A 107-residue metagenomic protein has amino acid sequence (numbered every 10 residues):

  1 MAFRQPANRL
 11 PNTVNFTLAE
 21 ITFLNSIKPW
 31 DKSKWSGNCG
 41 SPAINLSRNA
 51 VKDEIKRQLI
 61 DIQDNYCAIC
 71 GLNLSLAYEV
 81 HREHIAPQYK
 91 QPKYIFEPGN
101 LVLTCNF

Functional and structural regions predicted by a protein language model:
A2-I69, Q91-I95: Short, charged surface segments at domain edges that flank catalytic/cofactor-binding sites
A68, L103-N106: Cys/His/Pro-rich metal-binding microdomains
L72-L103: Histidine-centered nuclease catalytic patch
